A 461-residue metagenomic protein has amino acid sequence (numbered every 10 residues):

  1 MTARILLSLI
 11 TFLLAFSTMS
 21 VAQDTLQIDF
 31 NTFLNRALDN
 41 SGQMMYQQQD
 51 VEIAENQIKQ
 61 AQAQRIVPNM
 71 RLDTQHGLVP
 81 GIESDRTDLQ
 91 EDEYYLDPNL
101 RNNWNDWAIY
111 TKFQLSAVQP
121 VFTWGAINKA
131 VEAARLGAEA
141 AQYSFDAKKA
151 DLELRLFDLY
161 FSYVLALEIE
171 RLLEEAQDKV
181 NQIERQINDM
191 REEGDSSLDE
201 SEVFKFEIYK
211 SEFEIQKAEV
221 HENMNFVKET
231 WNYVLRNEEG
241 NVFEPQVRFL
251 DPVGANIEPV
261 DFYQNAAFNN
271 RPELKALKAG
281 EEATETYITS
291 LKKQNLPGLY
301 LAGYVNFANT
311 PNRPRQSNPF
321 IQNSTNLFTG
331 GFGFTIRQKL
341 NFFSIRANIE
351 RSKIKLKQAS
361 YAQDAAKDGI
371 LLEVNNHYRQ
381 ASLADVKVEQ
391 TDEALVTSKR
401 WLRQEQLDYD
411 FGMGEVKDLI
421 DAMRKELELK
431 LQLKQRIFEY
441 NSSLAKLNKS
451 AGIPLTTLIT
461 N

Functional and structural regions predicted by a protein language model:
S8-S17: Bacterial N-terminal signal peptides
T18-A22: Sec/Tat signal peptide C-region and signal peptidase I cleavage site
Q23, L78-I82, Q432-N461: Acidic, low-complexity, intrinsically disordered peripheral segments
I28-T32, K149-A266, K425-E426, S443: Periplasmic alpha-helical coiled-coil/stalk elements that build and connect Gram-negative outer-membrane
N35-F122, L154, N237, Q264-A347 (+1 more regions): A small-residue-enriched
G42-Q49, F161-Q182, K210-M224, L274 (+3 more regions): Amphipathic, heptad-repeat-like alpha-helical segments
M45-Q49, A63, V121-K149, D199-S201 (+6 more regions): Sec/SRP-type N-terminal targeting helices
E184-V203, R400-I420: Alpha-helical hairpins and coiled-coil heptad-repeat segments
